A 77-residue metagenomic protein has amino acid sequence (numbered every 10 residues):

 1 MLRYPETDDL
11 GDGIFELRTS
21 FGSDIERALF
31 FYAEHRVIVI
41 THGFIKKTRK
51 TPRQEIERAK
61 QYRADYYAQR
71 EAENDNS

Functional and structural regions predicted by a protein language model:
M1-I25, E34-I38, I45-S77: Basic, Lys/Arg-enriched alpha-helical interface segments
L29: Basic, low-complexity intrinsically disordered segments
